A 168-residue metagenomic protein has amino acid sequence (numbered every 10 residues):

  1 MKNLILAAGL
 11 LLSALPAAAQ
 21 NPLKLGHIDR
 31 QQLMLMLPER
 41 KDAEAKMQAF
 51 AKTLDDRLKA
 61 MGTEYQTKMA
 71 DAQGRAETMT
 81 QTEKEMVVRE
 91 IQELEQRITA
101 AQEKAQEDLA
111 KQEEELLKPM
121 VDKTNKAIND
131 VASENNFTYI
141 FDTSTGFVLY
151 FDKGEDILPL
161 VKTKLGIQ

Functional and structural regions predicted by a protein language model:
M1-P22: Bacterial Sec-dependent N-terminal signal peptides
Q20-Q168: Amphipathic, charged alpha-helical segments and their helix-to-coil junctions in extracytoplasmic/peripheral assemblies
